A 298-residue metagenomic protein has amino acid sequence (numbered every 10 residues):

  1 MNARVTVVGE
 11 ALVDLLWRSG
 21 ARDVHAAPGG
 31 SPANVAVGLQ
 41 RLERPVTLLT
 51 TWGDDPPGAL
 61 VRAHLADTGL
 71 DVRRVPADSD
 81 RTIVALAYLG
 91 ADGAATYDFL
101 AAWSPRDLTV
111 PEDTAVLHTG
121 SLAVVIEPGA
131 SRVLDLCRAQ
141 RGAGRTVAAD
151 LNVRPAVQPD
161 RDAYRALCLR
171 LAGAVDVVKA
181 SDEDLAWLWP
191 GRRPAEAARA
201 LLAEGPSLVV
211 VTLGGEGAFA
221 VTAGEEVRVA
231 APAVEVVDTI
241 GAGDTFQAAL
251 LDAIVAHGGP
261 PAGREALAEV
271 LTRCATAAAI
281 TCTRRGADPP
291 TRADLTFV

Functional and structural regions predicted by a protein language model:
M1-D71: Glycine-rich phosphate/adenosyl-contacting loop at the front of the ribokinase-like
M1-R4, R138-A139, R192-V298: Conserved phosphate-binding/catalytic region of the ribokinase-like
R4-T6, A115-V116, V177, L208: Structural motif
V8, L12, A148, K179 (+1 more regions): Generic enzyme active-site microenvironment
R44-V124, R145: Conserved N-terminal subdomain of the carbohydrate kinase-like
P45, T146, V177, S207-L208: Proline-centered loop/turn at the N-terminus of a beta-strand
V116-R199, E216-G217: Conserved beta-alpha-beta core of the PfkB/ribokinase-like small-molecule kinase fold
